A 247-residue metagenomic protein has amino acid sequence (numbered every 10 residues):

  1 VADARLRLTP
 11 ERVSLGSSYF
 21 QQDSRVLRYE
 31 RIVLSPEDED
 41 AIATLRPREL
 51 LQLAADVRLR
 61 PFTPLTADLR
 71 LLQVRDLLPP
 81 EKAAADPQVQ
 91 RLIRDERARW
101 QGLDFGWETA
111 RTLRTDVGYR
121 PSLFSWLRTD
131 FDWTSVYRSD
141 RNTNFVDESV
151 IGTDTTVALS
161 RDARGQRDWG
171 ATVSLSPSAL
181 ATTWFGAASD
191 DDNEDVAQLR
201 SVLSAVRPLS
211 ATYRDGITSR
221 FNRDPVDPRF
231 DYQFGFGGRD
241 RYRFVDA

Functional and structural regions predicted by a protein language model:
V1-A247: Exposed, low-structure sequence patches enriched in small/polar residues
